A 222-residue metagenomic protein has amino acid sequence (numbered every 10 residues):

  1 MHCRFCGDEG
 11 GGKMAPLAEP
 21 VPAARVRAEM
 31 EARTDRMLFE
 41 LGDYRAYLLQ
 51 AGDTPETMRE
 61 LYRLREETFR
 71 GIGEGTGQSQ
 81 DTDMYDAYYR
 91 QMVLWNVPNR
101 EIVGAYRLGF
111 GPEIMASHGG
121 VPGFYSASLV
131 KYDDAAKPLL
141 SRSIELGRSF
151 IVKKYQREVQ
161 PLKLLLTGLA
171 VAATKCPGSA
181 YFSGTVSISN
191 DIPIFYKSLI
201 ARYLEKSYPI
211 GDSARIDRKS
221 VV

Functional and structural regions predicted by a protein language model:
M1-A15: Non-catalytic C-terminal accessory region of glycerolipid acyltransferases and related lyso-lipid remodeling enzymes
C3, R65, L165-L169: Short amphipathic C-terminal alpha-helix that caps PH/PH-like domains
R4-C6, L49-G52, W95-V97, G109-G111 (+2 more regions): Structured loops at beta-to-helix junctions and adjacent beta-edge loops in soluble globular domains
E9, V97-P98, K154-Y155: Short loop segments at secondary-structure junctions
M14-G52: Conserved N-terminal entry element of GNAT/NAT acetyltransferase domains
A28-R36, S79-D81, V130-K137: Intrinsically disordered, low-complexity boundary segments flanking structured domains
L38-G104, F110: Short amphipathic alpha-helix that is part of the acyltransferase structural core
T76, E113-V222: Acyl-donor binding region in acyl/amide transferases
